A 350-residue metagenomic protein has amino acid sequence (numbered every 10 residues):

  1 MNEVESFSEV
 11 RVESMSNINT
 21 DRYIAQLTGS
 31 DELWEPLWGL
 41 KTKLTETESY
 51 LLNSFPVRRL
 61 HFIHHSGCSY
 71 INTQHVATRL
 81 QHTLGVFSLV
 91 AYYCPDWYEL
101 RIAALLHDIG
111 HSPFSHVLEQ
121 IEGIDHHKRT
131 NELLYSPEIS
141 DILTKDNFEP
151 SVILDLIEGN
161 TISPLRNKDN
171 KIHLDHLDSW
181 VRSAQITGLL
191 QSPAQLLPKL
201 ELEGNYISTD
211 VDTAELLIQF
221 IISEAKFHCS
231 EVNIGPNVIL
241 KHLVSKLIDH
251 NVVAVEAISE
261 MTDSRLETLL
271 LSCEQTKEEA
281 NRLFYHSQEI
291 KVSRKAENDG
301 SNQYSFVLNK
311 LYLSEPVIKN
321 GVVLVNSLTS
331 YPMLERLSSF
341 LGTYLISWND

Functional and structural regions predicted by a protein language model:
N2-R101, P113, V117-E119, G123-D350: Histidine-centered, transition-metal-coordinating active-site segments
L106, G110-H111: Short active-site segment of divalent metal-dependent hydrolases/proteases that encodes the spacing between
